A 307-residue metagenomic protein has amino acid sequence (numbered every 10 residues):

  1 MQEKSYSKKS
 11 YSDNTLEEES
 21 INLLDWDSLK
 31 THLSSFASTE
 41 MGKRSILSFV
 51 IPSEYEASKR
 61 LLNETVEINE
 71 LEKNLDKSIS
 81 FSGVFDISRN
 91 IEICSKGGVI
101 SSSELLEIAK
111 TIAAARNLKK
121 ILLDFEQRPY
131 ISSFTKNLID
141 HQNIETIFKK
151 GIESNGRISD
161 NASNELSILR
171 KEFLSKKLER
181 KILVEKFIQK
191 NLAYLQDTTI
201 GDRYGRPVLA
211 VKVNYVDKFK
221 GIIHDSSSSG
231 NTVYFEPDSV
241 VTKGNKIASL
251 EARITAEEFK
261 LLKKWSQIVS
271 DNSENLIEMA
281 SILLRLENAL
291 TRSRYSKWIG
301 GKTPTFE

Functional and structural regions predicted by a protein language model:
M1-E165, L169, N272-N275, M279-S293 (+1 more regions): Conserved amphipathic alpha-helical "coupling/scaffold" segments that transmit conformational changes between domains
D140-G156, T242-K263: Extended, charged coiled-coil "arm/hinge" scaffolds of SMC/Rad50-like chromosome-maintenance ATPases and other large
S167-V216: Extended, Lys/Arg-enriched charged tracts that mediate electrostatic binding to polyanionic substrates
K181, F187-Y194, G201, S229-V241 (+2 more regions): N-terminal accessory segments that target, anchor, or regulate ATP-driven/P-loop NTPase machines and associated
N191-P207, V269-A280, Y295-E307: Glycine/charge-rich, flexible interdomain linkers and switch-proximal surface loops that mediate coupling
R203-F235, F306-E307: SMC-family hinge/dimerization module
E251-S281, R285: Non-transmembrane, heptad-repeat alpha-helical coiled-coil rod segments that act as dimerization/spacing scaffolds
